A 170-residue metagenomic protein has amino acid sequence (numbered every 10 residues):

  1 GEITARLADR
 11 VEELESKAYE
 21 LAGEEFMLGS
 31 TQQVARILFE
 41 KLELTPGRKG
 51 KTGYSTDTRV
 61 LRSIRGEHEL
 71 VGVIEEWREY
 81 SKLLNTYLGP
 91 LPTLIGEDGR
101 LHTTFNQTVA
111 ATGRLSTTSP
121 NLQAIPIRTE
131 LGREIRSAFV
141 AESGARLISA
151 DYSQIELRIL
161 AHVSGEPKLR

Functional and structural regions predicted by a protein language model:
G1-R133, V140, G144-R146, S153-E156 (+1 more regions): Conserved "right-hand" nucleotidyltransferase catalytic core of DNA-directed polymerases
S149, L157-H162: ATPase nucleotide-binding head domains, primarily ABC-like/P-loop NTPase cores
H162, E166-L169: Signal-transmission/dimerization alpha-helices at domain junctions
